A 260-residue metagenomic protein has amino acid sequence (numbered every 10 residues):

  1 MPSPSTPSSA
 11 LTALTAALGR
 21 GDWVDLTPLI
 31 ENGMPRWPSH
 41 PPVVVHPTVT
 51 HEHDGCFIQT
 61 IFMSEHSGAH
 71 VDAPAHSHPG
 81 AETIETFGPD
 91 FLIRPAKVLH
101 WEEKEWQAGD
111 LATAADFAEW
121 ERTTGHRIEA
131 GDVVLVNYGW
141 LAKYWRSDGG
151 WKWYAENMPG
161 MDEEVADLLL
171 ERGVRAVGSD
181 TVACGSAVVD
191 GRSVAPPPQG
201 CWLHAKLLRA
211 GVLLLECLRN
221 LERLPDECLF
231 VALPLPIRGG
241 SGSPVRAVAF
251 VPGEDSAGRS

Functional and structural regions predicted by a protein language model:
M1-S260: Active-/binding-site microenvironments in catalytic and ligand-binding cores
